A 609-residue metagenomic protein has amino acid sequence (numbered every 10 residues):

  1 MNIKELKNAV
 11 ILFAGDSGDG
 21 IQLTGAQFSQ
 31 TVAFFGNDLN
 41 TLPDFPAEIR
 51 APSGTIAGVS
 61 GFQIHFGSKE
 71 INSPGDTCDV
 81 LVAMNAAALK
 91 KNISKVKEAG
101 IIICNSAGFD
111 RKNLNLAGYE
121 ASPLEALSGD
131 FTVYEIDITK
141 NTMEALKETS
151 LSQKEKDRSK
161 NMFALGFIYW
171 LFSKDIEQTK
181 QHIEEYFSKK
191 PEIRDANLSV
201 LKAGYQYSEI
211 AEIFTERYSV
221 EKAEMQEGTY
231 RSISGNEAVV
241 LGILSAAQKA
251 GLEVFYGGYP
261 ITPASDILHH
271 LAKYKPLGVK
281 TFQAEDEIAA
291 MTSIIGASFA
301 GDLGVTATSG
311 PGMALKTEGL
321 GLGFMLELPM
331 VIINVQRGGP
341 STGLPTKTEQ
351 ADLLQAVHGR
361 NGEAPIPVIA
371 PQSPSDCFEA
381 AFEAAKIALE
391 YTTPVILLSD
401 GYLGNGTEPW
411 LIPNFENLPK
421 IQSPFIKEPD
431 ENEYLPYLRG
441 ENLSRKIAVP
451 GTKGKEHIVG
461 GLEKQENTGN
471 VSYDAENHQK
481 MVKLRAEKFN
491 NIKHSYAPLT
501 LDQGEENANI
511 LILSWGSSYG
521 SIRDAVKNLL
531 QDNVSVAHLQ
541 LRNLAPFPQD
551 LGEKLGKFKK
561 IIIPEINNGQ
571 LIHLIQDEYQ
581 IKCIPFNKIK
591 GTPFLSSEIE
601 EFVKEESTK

Functional and structural regions predicted by a protein language model:
M1-A250: Active-site cofactor/cluster-binding pocket
K7-V96, L241, V254, T262-H358 (+2 more regions): Thiamine diphosphate
A9-D16, A164-G166, V254-G257, G304-A307 (+4 more regions): Short glycine-rich or small-residue beta-strand-to-loop segments that form or flank ligand, phosphate, metal/Fe-S
F45-P46, V200, E221-E224, P260-P263 (+4 more regions): A glycine-rich phosphate-binding loop feature that marks nucleotide/adenosyl-phosphate handling sites
P46-R50, F109-N113, N141, I288-M291 (+6 more regions): Short gly/pro/ser/thr-enriched loop/turn and capping motifs at secondary-structure boundaries
E48, E144-L146, I213-G228, A246-L252 (+5 more regions): Gly-rich Lys/Arg/Thr-decorated short loops/hinges at beta-loop-alpha junctions or inter-strand turns that position
G75, G129-N141, K347-P394, D400 (+1 more regions): Conserved thiamine diphosphate
M225, I233-G242, A250, A385 (+1 more regions): Flexible, low-complexity linker and terminal segments
